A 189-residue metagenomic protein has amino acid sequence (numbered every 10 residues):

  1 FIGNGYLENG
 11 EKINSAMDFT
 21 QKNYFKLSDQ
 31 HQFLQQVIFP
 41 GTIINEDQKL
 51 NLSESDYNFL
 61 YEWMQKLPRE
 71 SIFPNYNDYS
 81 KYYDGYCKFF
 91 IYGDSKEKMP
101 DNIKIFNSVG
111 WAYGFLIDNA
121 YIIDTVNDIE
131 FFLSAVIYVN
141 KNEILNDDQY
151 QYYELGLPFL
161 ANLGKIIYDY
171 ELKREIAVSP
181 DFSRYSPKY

Functional and structural regions predicted by a protein language model:
F1-G10, L27, F33: A structural motif
A16-Y189: Structured C-terminal helix/loop/strand segments within mature extracytoplasmic catalytic/sensor domains
